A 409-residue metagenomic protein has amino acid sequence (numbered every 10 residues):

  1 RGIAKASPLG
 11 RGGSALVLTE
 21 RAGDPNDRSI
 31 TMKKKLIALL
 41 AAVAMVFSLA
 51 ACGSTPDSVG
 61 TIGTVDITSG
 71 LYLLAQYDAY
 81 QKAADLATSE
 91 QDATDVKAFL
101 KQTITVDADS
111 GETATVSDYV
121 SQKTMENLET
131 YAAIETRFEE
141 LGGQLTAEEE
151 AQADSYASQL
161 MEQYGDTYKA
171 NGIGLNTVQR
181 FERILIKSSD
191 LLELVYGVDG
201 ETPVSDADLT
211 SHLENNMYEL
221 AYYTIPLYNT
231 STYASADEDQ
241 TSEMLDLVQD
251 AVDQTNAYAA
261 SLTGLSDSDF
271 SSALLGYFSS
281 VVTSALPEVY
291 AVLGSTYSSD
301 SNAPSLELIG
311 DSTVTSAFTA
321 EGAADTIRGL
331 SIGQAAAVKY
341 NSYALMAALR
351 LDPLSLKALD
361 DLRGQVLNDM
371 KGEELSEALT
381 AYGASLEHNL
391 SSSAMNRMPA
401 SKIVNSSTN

Functional and structural regions predicted by a protein language model:
G10-R11: Glycine-biased, low-complexity coil/linker segments
D27-L36: Positively charged n-region of N-terminal signal peptides that target proteins for export
L36-M45: Sec-dependent N-terminal signal peptides
S48-A51: C-terminal motif of bacterial Sec signal peptides marking the signal peptidase cleavage site
S54-I173: N-terminal targeting/tethering segments
I62, Y168-D250, G310-N409: PPIase-associated folding chaperone regions across multiple families
Y77-A84, M125-T146, S158-K169, R183-G200 (+9 more regions): Sec-exported extracytoplasmic/periplasmic mature domains
Q254-A320, D361: Peptidyl-prolyl cis-trans isomerase
